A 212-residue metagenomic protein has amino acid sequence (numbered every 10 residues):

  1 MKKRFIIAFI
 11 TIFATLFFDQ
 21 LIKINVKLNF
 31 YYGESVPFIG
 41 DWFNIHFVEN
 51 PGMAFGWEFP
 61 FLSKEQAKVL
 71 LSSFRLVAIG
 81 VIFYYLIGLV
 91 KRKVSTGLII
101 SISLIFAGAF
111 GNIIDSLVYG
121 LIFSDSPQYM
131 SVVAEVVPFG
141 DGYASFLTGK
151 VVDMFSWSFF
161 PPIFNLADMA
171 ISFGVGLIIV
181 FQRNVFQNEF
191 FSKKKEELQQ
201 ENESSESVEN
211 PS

Functional and structural regions predicted by a protein language model:
M1-S212: Alpha-helical transmembrane bundles and membrane-interface segments of multipass inner-membrane proteins
